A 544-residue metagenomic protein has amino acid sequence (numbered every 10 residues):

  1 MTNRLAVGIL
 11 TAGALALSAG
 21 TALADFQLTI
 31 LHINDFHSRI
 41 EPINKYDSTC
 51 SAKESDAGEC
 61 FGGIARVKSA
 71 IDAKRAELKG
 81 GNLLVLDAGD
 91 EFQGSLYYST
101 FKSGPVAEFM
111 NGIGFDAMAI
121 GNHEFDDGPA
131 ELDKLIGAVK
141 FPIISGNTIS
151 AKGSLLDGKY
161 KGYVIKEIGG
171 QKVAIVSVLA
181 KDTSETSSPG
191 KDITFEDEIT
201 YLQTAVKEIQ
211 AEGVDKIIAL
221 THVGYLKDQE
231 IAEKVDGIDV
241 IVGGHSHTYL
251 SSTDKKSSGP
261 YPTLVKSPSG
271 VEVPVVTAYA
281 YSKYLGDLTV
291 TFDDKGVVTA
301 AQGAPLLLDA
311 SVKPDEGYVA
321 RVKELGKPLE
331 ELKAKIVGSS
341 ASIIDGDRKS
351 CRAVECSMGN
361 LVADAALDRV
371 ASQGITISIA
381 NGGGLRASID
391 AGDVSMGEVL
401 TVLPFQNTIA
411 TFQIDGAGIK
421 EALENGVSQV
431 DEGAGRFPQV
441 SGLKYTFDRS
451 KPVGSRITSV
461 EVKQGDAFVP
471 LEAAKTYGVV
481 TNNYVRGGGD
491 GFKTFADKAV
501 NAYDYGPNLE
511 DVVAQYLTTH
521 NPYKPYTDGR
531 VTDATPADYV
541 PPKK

Functional and structural regions predicted by a protein language model:
M1, A6, N82, G114 (+5 more regions): Exposed boundary/loop context
M1-L23: Gram-negative bacterial Sec-dependent N-terminal signal peptides
L23-S311, A353-D368, G374, S378 (+3 more regions): Acidic, metal/ion-coordinating pockets
D25-I33, S38-P42, D47-A73, T204-A205 (+2 more regions): Catalytic centers of hydrolytic enzymes
